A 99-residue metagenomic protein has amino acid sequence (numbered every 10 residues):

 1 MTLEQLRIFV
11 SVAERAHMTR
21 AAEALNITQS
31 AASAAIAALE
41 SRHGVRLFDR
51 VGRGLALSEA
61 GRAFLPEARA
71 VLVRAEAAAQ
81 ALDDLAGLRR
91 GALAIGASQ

Functional and structural regions predicted by a protein language model:
R7, S33-A35, D49: Base-recognition residues in the alpha-helical recognition helix of bacterial helix-turn-helix
I8-V12, F64: Short alpha-helical "packing" element that flanks the helix-turn-helix/winged-helix DNA-binding module
V12-A31: Short helix-boundary/capping micro-motifs
R15, A24, A37-R46, A79: Residue cluster at the C-terminal edge of the helix-turn-helix DNA-binding motif
E40-R62: A short LG(V/I)-centered, amphipathic sequence patch enriched for acidic residue(s) preceding the LG motif
R42-H43, F64-A86: Alpha-helical linker/hinge and terminal dimerization helices associated with HTH transcriptional regulators
R53, D83-Q99: Interdomain hinge and pocket-entrance segments immediately C-terminal to HTH DNA-binding domains
